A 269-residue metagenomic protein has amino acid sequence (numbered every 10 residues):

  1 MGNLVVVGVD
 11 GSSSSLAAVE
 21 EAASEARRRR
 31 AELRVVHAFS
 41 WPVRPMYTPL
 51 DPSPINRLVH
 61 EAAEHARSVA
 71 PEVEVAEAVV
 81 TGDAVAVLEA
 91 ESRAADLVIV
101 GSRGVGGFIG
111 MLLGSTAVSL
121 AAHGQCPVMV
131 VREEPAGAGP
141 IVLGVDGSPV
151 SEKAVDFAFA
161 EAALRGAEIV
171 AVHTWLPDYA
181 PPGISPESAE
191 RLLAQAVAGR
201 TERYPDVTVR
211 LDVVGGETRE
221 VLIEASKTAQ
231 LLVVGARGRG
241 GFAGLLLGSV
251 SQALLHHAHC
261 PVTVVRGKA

Functional and structural regions predicted by a protein language model:
M1, S14, E21, V43 (+5 more regions): Structural beta-alpha unit
M1-P49, P140-G183, E187, V197-D212: Small/aliphatic-rich secondary-structure junction motif
N3, A26-R28, V85, A90-A136 (+1 more regions): Gly/Ser-rich helix-loop-strand patches that form or flank binding pockets for ribonucleotide-derived cofactors
V5-V7, L88, L192-L193, L222: Fold-core signature of tandem repeat domains
S15, I55, L113-G114, G147 (+5 more regions): Short, conserved glycine- and acidic-residue-centered signature motifs in active-site or ligand-binding loops
E32, T48-P49, P54-H60, S68-A70: Low-complexity, intrinsically disordered terminal regions of eukaryotic RNA-associated proteins
L50-S53, A95, G147, P186-A189 (+1 more regions): Short, hinge-like loop/turn segments at secondary-structure boundaries
P52-A63, P186-V197: Short, surface-exposed alpha-helical segments at coil->helix boundaries
